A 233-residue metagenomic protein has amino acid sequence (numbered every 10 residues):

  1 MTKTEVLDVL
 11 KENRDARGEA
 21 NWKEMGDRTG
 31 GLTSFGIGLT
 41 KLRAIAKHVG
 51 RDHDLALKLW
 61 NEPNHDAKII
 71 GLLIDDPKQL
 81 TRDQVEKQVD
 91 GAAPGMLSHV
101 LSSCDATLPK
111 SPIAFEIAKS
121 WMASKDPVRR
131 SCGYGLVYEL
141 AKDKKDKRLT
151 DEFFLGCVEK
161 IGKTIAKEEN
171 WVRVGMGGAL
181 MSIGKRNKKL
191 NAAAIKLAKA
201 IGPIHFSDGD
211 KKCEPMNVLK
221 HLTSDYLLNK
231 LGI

Functional and structural regions predicted by a protein language model:
M1-I233: Alpha-helical scaffold domains
